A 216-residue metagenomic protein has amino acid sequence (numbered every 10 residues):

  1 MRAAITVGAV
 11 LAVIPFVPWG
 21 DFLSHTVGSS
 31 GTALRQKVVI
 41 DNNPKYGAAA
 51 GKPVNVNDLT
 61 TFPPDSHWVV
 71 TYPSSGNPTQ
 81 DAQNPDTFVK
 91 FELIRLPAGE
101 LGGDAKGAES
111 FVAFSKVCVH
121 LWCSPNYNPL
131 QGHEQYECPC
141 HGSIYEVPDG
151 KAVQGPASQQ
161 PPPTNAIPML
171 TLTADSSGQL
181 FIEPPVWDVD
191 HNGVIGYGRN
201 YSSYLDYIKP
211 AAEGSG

Functional and structural regions predicted by a protein language model:
M1-D21: N-terminal export signals
P15-N128, T171-G216: N-terminal pre-ligand scaffold of iron-sulfur
A108, P129-H133, V153: "Short basic amphipathic alpha-helical interaction patches in structured regions
L121, H141-I144: Detector for the c-type heme attachment site
C123-P125, P129-G132, V147-D149: Catalytic Zn2+-binding segment of zinc metalloproteases
N128-E134, P161-N165: Short linker/helix segments within small regulatory modules
Q135-C140: Cysteine-rich micro-motifs
Y145-V189: Short Fe-S-cluster ligation motifs
